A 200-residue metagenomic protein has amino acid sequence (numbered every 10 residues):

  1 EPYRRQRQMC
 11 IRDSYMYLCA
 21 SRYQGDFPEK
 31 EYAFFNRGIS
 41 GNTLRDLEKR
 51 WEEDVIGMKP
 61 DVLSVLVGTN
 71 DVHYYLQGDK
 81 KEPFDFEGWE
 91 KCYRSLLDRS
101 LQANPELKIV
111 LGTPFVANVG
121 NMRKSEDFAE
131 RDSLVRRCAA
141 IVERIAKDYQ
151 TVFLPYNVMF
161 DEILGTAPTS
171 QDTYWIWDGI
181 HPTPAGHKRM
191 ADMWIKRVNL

Functional and structural regions predicted by a protein language model:
E1-R7, I11: Single conserved hydrophobic/aromatic residue that forms the stacking wall/gate of nucleotide- or nucleobase-binding
S14: Active-site core of glycosidic bond-cleaving carbohydrate-active enzymes
L18-A33, N42, D46-L200: Alpha-helical cap/lid subdomain in secreted, periplasmic, or secretory-pathway luminal O-acyl-processing enzymes
G38-I39: Acidic helix-start/capping segments at beta-turn-to-alpha-helix junctions
